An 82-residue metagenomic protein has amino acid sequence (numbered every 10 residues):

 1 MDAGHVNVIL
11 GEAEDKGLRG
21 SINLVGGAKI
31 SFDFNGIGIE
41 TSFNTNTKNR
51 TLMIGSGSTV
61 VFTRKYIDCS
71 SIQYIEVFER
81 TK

Functional and structural regions predicted by a protein language model:
M1-K29, K82: Short glycine-rich, low-complexity segments
L10-E12, S42-N44, I75-F78: Intrinsically disordered, low-complexity repeat segments enriched in small/polar residues
L24-R64: Acidic, low-complexity, intrinsically disordered interaction modules
N35-I39, R64-R80: Structured surface patches comprising rigid loops and adjacent beta-strands/short helices at the edges of well-ordered
